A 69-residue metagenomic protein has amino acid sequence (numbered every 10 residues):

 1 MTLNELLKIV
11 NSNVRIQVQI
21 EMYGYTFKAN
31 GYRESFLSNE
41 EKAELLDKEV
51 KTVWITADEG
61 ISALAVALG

Functional and structural regions predicted by a protein language model:
M1-N4: Short, structural beta-strand-to-alpha-helix junction motif
L7-K8: Short, T/G/N/S-enriched strand-turn elements that build extracellular solenoid repeat scaffolds
N11: Short conserved AdoMet
V14-V18: Short loop-to-beta-strand transition segments
Q19-G69: Detector for the mature cores of small, proteolytically processed and post-translationally modified peptide effectors
